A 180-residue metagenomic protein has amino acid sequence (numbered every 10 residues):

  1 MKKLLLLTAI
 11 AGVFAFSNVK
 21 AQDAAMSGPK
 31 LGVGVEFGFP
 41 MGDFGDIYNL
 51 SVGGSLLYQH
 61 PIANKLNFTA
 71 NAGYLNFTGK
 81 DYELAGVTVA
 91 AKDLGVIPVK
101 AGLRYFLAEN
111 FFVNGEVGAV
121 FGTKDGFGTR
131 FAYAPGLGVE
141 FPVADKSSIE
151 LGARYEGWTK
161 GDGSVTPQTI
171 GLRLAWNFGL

Functional and structural regions predicted by a protein language model:
M1-G28, L180: Cleavable N-terminal export/targeting peptides
K20-T69, L75, P167-L180: Short glycine/proline- and aromatic-enriched beta-strand/turn motifs that initiate or cap beta-hairpins
M26, T78-D81, Y133-L180: Predominantly the C-terminal beta-signal and adjacent terminal strand-loop region of outer-membrane beta-barrel
L31-V35, A70-A72, A101-L103, V113-G115 (+3 more regions): Membrane-embedded beta-strand positions of outer-membrane beta-barrel proteins
F37, H60-I62, Y74-N76, L107 (+4 more regions): Short beta-strand segments enriched in hydrophobic/aromatic residues within well-folded beta-rich domains
F39-I47, G73-I97, F121-F127, T159-I170: Flexible, solvent-exposed loop segments that connect beta-strands
N64-F68, N110-V113, V143-I149, L180: Repeated loop/turn-to-beta-strand initiation elements of outer-membrane beta-barrel proteins
P98-G136: Surface-exposed, polar helix/loop patches in the mature regions of secreted/periplasmic/lumenal proteins that form
